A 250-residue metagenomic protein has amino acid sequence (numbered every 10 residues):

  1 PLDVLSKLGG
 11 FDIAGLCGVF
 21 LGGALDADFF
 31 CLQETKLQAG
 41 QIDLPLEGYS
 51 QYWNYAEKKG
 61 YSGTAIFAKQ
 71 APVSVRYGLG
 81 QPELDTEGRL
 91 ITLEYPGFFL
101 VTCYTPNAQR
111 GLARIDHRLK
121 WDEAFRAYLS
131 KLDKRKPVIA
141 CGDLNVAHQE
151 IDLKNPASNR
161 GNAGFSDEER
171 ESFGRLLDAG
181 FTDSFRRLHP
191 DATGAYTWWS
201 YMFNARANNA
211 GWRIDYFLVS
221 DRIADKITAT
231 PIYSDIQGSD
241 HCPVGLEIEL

Functional and structural regions predicted by a protein language model:
P1-L46, A56, Y61, Y77: N-terminal, active-site-proximal structural segment of metallo-dependent hydrolase catalytic domains
L5-L8, F20-G22, R89-P96, A124-K136: Short amphipathic alpha-helices and their capping/turn segments at secondary-structure boundaries
G18, G22-G40, L100, L129-E150 (+4 more regions): Active-site beta-strand/loop signature of hydrolases that rely on acidic residues for catalysis
K36, Q41-A108: Structured beta-strand-rich core segments of catalytic domains in phosphoester-bond hydrolases
S50, E123-A210, I214: Metal-dependent phosphoesterases centered on the DNase I-like endonuclease/exonuclease/phosphatase
K59-S74, M202-D225: Conserved beta strand-loop-helix elements of the APE1-like EEP
K69, L93-P96, S220-D221, L246-L250: Active-site beta-strand termini and strand-to-loop segments that position acidic
G80-Q81, P106-D122, A157-N162: Surface-exposed cleft-lining segments at the edges of enzyme active sites
